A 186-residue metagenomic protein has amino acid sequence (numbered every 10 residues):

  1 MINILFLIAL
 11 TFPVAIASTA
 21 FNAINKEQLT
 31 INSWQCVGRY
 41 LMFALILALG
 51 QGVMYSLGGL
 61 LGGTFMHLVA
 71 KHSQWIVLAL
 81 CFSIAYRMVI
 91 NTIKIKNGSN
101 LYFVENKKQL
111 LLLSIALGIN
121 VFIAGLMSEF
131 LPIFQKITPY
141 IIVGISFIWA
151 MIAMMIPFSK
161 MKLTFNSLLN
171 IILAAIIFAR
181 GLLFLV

Functional and structural regions predicted by a protein language model:
M1-G63, E129: Juxtamembrane transmembrane-helix termini in multi-pass membrane transport proteins
M1-I16, K71-C81, I133-I148: Structural signature of hydrophobic alpha-helical transmembrane segments
L10, Q51, L80-M88, A116-L117 (+2 more regions): Alpha-helical transmembrane segments of multi-pass membrane proteins
Q28-G38, H67, N100-Y102, F158-N166: Membrane-interface helix-boundary motifs at transmembrane edges
V53-L60, A116-E129, I177-V186: Hydrophobic alpha-helical transmembrane segments in multi-pass integral membrane proteins
H67-K94, T164-V186: Selective transmembrane alpha-helices of multi-pass membrane proteins
M88-A116: Alpha-helical multi-pass membrane helix bundles of inner-membrane/thylakoid proteins, especially permease cores
A124, S146-S159: Transmembrane alpha-helical segments of integral membrane proteins
